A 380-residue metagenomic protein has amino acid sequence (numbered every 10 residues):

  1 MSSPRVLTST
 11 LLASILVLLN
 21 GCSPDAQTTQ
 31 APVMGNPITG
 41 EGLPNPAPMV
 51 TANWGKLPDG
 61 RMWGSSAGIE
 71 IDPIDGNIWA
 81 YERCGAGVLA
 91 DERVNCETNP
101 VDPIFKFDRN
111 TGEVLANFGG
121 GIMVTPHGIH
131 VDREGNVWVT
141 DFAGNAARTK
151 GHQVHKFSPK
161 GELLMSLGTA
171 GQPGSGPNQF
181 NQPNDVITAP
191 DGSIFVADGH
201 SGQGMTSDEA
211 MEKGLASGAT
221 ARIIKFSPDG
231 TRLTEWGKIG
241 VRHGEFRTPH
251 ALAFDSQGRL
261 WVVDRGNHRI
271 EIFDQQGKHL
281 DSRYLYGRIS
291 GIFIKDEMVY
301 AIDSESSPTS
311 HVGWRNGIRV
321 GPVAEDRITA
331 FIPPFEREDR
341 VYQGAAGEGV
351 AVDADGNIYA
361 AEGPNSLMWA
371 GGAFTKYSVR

Functional and structural regions predicted by a protein language model:
M1-L11: Bacterial N-terminal signal peptides that target proteins for export
L18-G21: C-terminal motif of bacterial Sec signal peptides marking the signal peptidase cleavage site
P24-R380: Eukaryotic scaffold repeat domains enriched in small/polar residues
